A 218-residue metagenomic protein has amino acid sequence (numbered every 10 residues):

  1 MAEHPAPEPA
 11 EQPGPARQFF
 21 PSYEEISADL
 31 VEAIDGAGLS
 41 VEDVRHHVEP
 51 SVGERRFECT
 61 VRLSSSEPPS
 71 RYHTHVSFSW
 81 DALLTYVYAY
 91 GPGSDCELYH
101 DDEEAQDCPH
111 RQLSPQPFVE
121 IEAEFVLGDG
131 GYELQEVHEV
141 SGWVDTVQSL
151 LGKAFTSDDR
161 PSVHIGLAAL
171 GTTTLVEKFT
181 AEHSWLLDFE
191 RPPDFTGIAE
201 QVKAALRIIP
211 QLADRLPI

Functional and structural regions predicted by a protein language model:
M1-P115: Charge-rich, low-complexity N-terminal segments
E8-P9, G14-P21, D29-E54, S149-S184 (+1 more regions): Short glycine-rich, low-complexity/disordered patches
Y23, S27, V140, V144 (+3 more regions): Long amphipathic alpha-helices with heptad-repeat character, especially coiled-coil-forming segments used
E67-T196: Intrinsically disordered, low-complexity regulatory segments enriched in Ser/Thr/Pro and charged residues
S184-I218: Long, solvent-exposed, polar/charged low-complexity segments
